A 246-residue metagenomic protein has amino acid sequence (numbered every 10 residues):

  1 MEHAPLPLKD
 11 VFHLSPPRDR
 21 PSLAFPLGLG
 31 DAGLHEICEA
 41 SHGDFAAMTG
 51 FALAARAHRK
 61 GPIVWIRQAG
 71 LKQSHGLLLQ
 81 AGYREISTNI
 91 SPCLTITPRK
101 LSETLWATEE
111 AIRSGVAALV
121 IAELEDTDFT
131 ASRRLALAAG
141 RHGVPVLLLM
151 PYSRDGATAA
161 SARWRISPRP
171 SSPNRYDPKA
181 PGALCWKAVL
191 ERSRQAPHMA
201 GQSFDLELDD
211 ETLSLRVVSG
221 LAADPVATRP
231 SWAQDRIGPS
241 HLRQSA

Functional and structural regions predicted by a protein language model:
M1-W65, A69, G76, G82-S91 (+3 more regions): Detector for small/aliphatic-rich hydrophobic stretches
L29, I112-R113, G140, G156 (+1 more regions): Solvent-exposed alpha-helices and their adjacent loops that cap or buttress functional pockets in soluble metabolic
H35, W164, A188: A broad, low-specificity signal marking well-ordered, structured residues that form hydrophobic/aromatic
M48-A52, A107, A131-L135, A139: A short acidic, amphipathic alpha-helical/loop segment
I66-T127, H142, M150-D155: Long, charge-dense
A118-D177: A contiguous pocket-lining binding segment that forms or flanks enzyme active sites
P170-A246: C-terminal functional extensions of proteins
